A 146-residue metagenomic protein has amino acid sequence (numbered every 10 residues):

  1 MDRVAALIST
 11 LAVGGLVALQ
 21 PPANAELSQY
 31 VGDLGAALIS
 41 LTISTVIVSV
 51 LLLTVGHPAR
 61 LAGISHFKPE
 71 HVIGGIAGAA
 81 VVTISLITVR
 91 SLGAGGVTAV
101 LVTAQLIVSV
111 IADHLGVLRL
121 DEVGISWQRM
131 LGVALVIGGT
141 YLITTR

Functional and structural regions predicted by a protein language model:
M1-A12, T45-E70, L115-Q128, T145-R146: Membrane-interface interhelical linkers
M1-Y30, I84: Glycine-/small-residue-enriched transmembrane alpha-helix faces in small-molecule transporters and effluxers
S9-A12, L16-V17, I43, A77 (+3 more regions): Hydrophobic residues within membrane-embedded alpha-helical segments of Major Facilitator Superfamily
L11, G15, V46, I76 (+3 more regions): Hydrophobic/aromatic residues within the transmembrane alpha-helices of Major Facilitator Superfamily
Q29-D33, I84-T103: Structural motif at transmembrane-helix junctions in multi-pass transporters
I43-I47, V100-L115, A134: Alpha-helical transmembrane segments of compact multi-pass small-molecule transporters, enriched in specific families
K68-L92, L142: Specific transmembrane alpha-helical segments of multi-pass solute transporters/efflux pumps, especially DMT/EamA
